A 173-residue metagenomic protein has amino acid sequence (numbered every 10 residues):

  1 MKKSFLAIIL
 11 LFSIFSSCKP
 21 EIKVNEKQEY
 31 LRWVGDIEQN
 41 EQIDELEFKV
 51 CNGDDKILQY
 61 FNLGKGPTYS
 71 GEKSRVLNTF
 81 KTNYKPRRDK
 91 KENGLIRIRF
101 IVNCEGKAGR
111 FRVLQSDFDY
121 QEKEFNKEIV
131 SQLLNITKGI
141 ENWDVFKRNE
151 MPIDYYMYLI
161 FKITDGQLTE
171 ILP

Functional and structural regions predicted by a protein language model:
M1-Y30: Bacterial Sec-dependent N-terminal signal peptides
K19-P173: Charge-biased low-complexity segments
